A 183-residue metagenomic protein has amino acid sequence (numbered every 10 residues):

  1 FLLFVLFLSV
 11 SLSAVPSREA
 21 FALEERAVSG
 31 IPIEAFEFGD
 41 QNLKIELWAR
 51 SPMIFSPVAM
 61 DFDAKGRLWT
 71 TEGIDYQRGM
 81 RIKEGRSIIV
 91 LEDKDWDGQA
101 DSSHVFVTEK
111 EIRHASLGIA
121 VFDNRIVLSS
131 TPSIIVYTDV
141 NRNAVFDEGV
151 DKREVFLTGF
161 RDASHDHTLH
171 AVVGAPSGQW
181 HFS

Functional and structural regions predicted by a protein language model:
F1-S13: Bacterial N-terminal signal peptides
A14-S183: Beta-propeller domains with acidic blade repeats across secreted/periplasmic ectodomains and cytosolic WD/CNH propellers
